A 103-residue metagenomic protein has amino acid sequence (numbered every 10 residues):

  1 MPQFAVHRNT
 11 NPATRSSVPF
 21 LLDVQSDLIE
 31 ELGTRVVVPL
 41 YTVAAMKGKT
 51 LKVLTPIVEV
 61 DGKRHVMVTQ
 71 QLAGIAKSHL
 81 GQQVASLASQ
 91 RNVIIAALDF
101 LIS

Functional and structural regions predicted by a protein language model:
M1, R15, A88-N92: A generic "functional-site adjacency" signal
M1-P2, S103: Absolute protein N-terminus
Q3-V6, T14-I57: Compact nucleic-acid interaction/catalytic patches
P12, K49, A85-S89: Residue-level detector of secondary-structure boundary/capping sites
P12, S26, D99-S103: Residue-level marker of positions within ordered structural domains that often coincide with functionally constrained
A13, V43-A44, R64, A73: Residues that cap or initiate secondary-structure elements
V58-S103: C-terminal terminal-subdomain/extension
